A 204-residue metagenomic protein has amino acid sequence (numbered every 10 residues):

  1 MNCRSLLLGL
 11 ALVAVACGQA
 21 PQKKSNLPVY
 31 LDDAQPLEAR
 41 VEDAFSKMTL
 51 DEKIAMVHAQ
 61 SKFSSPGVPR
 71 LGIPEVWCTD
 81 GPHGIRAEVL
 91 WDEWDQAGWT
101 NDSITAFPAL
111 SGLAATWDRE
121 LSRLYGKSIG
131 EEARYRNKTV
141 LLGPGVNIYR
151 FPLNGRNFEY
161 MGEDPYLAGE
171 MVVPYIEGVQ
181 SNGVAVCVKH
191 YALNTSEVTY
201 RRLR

Functional and structural regions predicted by a protein language model:
M1-L7: Bacterial N-terminal signal peptides that target proteins for export
L10-G18: Hydrophobic h-region of N-terminal signal peptides that target proteins for export in Gram-negative bacteria
C17-R204: Glycoside hydrolase catalytic-domain context in secreted enzymes
